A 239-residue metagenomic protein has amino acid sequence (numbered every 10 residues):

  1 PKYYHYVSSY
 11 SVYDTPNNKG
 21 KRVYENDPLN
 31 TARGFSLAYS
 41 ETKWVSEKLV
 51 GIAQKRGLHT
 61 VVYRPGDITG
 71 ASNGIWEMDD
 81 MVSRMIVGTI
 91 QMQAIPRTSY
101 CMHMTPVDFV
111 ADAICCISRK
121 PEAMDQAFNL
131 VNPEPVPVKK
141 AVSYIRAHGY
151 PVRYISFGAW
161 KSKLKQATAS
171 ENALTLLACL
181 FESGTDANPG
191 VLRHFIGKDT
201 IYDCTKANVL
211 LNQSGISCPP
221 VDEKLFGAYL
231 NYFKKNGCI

Functional and structural regions predicted by a protein language model:
P1-S11, G57-V62, G66-D67, Q93 (+1 more regions): Beta-sheet entry/capping signal
P1-S40, V61: Conserved Rossmann-fold NAD(P)-dependent oxidoreductase catalytic core, especially the SDR/UDP-sugar
P1-Y4, A53-H59, K120-E122, H148-V152: Secondary-structure transition/capping motifs at alpha-helix termini and the adjoining loop/turn into the next element
G20-R22, G51-H103, V107-D112, C116 (+2 more regions): NAD(P)-dependent short-chain dehydrogenase/reductase
D27-S36, E47, G66-A71, Q93-H103 (+3 more regions): Glycine- and acidic
Y39-V50: Phosphate/diphosphate-binding loops
I117-G190, K206-V209, F233-G237: Mid/C-terminal beta-alpha module of Rossmann-like enzyme folds, strongest in SDR-family dehydrogenases/epimerases
G197, I201-I239: Amphipathic terminal alpha-helices
